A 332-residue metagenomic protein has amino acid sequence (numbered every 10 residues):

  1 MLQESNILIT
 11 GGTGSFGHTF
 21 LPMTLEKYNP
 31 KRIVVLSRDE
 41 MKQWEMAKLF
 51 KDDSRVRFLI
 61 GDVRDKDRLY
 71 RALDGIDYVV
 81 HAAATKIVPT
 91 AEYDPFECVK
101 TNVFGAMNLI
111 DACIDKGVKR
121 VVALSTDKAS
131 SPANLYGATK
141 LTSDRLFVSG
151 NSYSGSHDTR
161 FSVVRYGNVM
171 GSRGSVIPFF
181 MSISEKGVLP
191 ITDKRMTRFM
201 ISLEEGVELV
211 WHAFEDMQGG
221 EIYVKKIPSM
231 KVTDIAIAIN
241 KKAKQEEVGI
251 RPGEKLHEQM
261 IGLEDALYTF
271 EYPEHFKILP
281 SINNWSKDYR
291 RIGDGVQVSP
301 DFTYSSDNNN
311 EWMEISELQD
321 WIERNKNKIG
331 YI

Functional and structural regions predicted by a protein language model:
M1-S5, D115, R145, S149-I332: Strand-loop microenvironment adjacent to phosphate/nucleotide-handling motifs in alpha/beta enzyme folds
N6-E26: N-terminal Rossmann NAD(P)H-binding glycine-rich loop of SDR-like oxidoreductase domains
T10, L73-A82, A123: Rossmann-fold scaffold of SDR-type NAD(P)-dependent oxidoreductases
M23-R32, G117: Conserved S-adenosyl-L-methionine
Y28-K42: Conserved glycine-rich Rossmann-like NAD(P)H-binding loop of the short-chain dehydrogenase/reductase
S37, L59-I60, K100, E247: Conserved residues in the N-terminal Rossmann fold of short-chain dehydrogenase/reductase
K51, R57-Y78: Conserved Rossmann-fold cofactor-binding substructure of NAD(P)-dependent oxidoreductases
H81, T85-L141, R145: Conserved Rossmann-fold NAD(P)-dependent oxidoreductase catalytic core, especially the SDR/UDP-sugar
